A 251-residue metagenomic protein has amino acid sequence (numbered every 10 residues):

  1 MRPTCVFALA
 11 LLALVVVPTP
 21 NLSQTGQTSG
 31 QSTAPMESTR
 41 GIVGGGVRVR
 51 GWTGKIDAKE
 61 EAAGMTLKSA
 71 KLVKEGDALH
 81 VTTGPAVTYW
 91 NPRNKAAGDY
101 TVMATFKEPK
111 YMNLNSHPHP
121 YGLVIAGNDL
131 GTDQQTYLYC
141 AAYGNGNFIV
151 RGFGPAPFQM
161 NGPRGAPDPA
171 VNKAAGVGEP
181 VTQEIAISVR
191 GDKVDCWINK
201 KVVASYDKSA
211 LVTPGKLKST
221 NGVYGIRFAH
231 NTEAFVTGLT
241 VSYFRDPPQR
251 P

Functional and structural regions predicted by a protein language model:
A8-V17: Bacterial N-terminal signal peptides
G26-L114: Low-complexity, Ser/Thr/Pro/Gly-rich disordered linker/stalk regions
T83-F158: Secretory/extracellular carbohydrate-interaction modules and structurally similar beta-sandwich "look-alikes"
T88-N94, P169-V177, I226: Beta-strand-rich interaction surfaces with strong enrichment in secreted/lumenal proteins
A104, G178-L211: Carbohydrate-binding surfaces in secreted/extracellular proteins
A104, T237-V241: Extracellular beta-strand elements of beta-rich domains used for carbohydrate recognition/degradation or cell-matrix
F158-E184: Short, aromatic/His-centered strand-loop micro-motif at the edge of beta-sheets
Y206-G238: Flexible glycan-contacting loops in extracellular carbohydrate-active proteins
